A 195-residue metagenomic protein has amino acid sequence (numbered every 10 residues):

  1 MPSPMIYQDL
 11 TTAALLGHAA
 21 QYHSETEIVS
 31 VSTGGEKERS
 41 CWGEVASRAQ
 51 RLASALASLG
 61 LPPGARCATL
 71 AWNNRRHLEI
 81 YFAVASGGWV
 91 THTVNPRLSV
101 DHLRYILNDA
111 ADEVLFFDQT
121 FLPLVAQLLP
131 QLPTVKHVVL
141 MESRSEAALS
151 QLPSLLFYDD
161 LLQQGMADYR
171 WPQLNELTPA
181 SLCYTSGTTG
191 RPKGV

Functional and structural regions predicted by a protein language model:
Y7-V29: A short N-terminal helical cap/helix-turn-helix that marks the beginning of AMP-binding/adenylate-forming
D9, S24-T26, Q163-Y184, R191: Conserved pre-ATP/AMP-binding loop-to-beta segment of ANL
L15-L16, S58-L59, S86-Q163, L174: Structural core segment of the AMP-binding/adenylate-forming
I28-N74, L78-F82, S99-R104, F157-Q163: Conserved AMP-binding/adenylate-forming core of the ANL superfamily
E38-G43, A180-V195: Conserved AMP-binding A3 loop
P62, V90, R191-P192: Short coil/turn motifs that cap or connect alpha-helices
C67, V84, L115, P179 (+1 more regions): Conserved S/T- and glycine-rich ATP-binding loop of Class I adenylate-forming
